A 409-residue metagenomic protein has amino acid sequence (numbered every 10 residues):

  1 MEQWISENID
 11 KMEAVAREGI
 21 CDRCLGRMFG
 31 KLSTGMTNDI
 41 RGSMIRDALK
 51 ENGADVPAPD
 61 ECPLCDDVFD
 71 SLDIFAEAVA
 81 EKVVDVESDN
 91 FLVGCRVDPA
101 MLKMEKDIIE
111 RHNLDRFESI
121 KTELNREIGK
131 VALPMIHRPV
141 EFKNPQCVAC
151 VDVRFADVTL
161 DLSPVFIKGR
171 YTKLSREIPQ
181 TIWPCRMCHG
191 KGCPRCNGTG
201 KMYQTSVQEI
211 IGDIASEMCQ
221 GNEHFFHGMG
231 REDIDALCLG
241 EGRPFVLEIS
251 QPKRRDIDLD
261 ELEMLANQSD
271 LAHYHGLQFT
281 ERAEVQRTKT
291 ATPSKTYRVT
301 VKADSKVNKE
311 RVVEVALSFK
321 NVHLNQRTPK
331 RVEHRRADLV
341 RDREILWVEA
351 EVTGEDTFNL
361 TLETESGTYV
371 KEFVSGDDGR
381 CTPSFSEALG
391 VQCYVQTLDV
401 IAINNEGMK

Functional and structural regions predicted by a protein language model:
M1-K409: Non-catalytic RNA-recognition surface used by pseudouridine synthases
